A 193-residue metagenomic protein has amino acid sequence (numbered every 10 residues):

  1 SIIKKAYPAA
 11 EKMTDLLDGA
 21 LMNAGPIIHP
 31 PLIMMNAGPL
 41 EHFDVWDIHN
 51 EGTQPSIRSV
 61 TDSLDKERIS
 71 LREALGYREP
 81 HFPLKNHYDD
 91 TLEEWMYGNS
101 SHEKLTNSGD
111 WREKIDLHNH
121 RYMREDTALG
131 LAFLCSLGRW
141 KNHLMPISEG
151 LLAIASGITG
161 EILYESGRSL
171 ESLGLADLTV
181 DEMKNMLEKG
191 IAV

Functional and structural regions predicted by a protein language model:
S1-K85: Internal alpha-helical scaffold of NAD(P)-dependent oxidoreductase catalytic cores
D44, P55-V193: NAD(P)-dependent Rossmann-like dehydrogenase/reductase catalytic/cofactor-binding core
